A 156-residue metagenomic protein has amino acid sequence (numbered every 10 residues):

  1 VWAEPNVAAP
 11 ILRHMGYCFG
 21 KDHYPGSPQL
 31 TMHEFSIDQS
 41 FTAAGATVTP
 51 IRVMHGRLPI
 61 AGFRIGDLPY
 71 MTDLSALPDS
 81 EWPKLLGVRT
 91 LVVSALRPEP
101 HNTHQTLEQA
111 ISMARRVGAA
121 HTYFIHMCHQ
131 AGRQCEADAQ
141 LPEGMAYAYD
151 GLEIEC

Functional and structural regions predicted by a protein language model:
V1-M71, E136-C156: Binuclear metal-dependent hydrolase catalytic cores
D38, P78-T90, A95-C156: Binuclear metal-ion centers of metallo-dependent hydrolases, dominated by the metallo-beta-lactamase
T47-P50, A76-W82: Short, functional N-terminal and low-complexity linear motifs
P50-I51, M71-D73, V93, I125: Thr-Gly-centered strand-to-loop micro-motif
